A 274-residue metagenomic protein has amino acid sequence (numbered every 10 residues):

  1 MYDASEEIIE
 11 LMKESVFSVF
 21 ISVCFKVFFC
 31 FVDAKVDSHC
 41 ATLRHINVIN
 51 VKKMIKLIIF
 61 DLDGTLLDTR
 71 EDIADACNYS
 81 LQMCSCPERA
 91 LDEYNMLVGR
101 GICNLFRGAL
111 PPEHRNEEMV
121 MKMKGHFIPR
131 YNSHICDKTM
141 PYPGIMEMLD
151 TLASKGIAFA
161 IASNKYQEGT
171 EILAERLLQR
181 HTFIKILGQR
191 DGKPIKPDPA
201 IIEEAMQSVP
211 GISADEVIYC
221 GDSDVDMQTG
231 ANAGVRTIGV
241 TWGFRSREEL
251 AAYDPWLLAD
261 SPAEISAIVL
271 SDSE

Functional and structural regions predicted by a protein language model:
Y2-V23, F29, A34, C40-L43 (+1 more regions): Short, low-complexity, charge-dense intrinsically disordered segments
I49-I58, A153, Q167, E171-E274: Asp-based, Mg2+/Mn2+-dependent phosphohydrolase catalytic module
N50-E147, K155, E168, Q179-R180: N-terminal helical cap/lid subdomain that shapes the substrate entry/recognition surface in HAD-like hydrolases
A90, N104-F106, L149, D226 (+2 more regions): Basic, gly/Ser/Thr/Pro-rich low-complexity segments located predominantly at protein N termini
G144, M148, I201-E204: Well-ordered alpha-helical segments embedded in enzymatic catalytic cores
